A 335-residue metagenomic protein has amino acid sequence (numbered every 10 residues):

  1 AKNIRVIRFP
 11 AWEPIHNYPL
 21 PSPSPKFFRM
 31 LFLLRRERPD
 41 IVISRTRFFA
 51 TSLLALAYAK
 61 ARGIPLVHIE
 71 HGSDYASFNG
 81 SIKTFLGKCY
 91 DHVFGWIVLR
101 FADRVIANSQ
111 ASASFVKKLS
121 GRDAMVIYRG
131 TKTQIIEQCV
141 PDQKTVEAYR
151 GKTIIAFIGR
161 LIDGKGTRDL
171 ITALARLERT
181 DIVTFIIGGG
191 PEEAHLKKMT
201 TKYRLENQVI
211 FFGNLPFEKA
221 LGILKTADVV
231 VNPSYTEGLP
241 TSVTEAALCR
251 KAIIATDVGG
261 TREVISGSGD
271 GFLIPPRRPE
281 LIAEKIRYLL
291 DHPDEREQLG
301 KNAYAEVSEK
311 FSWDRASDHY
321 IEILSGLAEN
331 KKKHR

Functional and structural regions predicted by a protein language model:
P65-V67, Y75-I97, F101: Nucleotide-sugar donor phosphate/pyrophosphate-binding loop at the beta->alpha transition of glycosyltransferases
A111, G130: Carbohydrate-associated surface elements
T131-E147: Acidic anion/phosphate-binding donor-loop and adjacent secondary structure in glycosyltransferase catalytic cores
A148-L174: Conserved donor-binding/catalytic core segment of Leloir-type glycosyltransferases
N214-L215, G222-A227: Short alpha-helical donor nucleotide-sugar binding micro-motif in glycosyltransferases
Y235: Aromatic "clamp/platform" in nucleotide-sugar-dependent glycosyltransferases that forms part of the donor/acceptor
A252-A255: Short hydrophobic beta-strand element within catalytic cores of glycosyltransferases and related nucleotide-activated
G267-S268, F272-P279, Y288-P293: Conserved acidic donor-binding segment of nucleotide-sugar-dependent glycosyltransferases
